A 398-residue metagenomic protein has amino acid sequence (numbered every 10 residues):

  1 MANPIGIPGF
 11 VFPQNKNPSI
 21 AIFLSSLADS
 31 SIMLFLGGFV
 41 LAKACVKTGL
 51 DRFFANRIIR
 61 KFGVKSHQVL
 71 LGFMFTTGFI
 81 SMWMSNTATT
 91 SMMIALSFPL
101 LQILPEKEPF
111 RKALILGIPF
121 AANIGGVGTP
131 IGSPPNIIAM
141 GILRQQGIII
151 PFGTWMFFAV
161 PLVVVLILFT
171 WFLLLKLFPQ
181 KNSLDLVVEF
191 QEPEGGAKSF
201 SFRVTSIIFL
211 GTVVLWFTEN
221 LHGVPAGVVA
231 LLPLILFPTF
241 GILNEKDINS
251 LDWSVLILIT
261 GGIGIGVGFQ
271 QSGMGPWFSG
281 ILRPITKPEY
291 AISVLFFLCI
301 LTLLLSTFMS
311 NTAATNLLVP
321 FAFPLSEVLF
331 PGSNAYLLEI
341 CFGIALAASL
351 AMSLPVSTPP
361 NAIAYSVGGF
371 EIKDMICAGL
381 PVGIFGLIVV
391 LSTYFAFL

Functional and structural regions predicted by a protein language model:
M1-L34, V40, T154-G280, L295 (+2 more regions): Hydrophobic transmembrane alpha-helices of multi-pass small-molecule transporters
P8-E108, S254-V255, I259-P331: Membrane-embedded alpha-helical segments and adjacent helix-loop junctions characteristic of multi-pass solute
P18-S19, P99-L116, P151-V160, K198-I208 (+3 more regions): Hydrophobic alpha-helical transmembrane segments
H67, R111, F152, A226 (+4 more regions): Membrane-helix interface/capping residues of multi-pass secondary transporters
G72, T76, G117, V160-P161 (+7 more regions): Hydrophobic residues within alpha-helical transmembrane segments of multi-pass solute transporters/permease subunits
T76-N86, P119-I131, L215-L221, I300-N311 (+1 more regions): Transmembrane alpha-helix interface/packing and boundary motifs in multi-pass membrane proteins, characterized by
E106-I118, G125-I138, L143-F200, I207 (+1 more regions): Juxtamembrane and boundary regions of transmembrane helices in multi-pass small-molecule transporters and channels
